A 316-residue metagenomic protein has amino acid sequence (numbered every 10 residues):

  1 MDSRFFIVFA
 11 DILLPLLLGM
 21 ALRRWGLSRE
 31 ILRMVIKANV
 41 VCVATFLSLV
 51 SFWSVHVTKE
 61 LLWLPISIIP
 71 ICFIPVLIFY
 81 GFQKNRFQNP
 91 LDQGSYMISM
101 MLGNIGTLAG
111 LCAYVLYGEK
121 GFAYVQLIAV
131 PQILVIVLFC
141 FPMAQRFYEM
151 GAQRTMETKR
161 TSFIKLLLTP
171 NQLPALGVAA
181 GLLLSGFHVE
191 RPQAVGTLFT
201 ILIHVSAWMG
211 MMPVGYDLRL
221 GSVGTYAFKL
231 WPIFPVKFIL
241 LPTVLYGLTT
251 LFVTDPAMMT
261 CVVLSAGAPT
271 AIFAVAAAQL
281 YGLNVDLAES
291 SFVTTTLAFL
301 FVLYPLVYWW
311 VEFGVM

Functional and structural regions predicted by a protein language model:
M1-M316: Alpha-helical transmembrane segments of multi-pass small-molecule/ion transporters
